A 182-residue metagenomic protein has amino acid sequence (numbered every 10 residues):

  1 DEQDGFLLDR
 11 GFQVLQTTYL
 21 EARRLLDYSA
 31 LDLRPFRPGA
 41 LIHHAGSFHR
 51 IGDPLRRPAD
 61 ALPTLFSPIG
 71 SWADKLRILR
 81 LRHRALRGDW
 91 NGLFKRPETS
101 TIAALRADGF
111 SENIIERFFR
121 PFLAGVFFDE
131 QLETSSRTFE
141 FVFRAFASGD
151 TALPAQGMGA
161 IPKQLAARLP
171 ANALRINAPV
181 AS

Functional and structural regions predicted by a protein language model:
D1-Q16: Conserved N-terminal glycine-rich FAD pyrophosphate-binding loop of Rossmann-like flavoproteins
G11, F36, I115, I176-N177: Residue-level detector of family-conserved "landmark" positions at structurally sensitive sites
V14-A30, P162-A173: N-terminal Rossmann-like dinucleotide/flavin-binding domain of flavoprotein oxidoreductases that bind FAD/FMN
Y19-R23, D27, D32-L132, A147-S148: Mobile amphipathic helical/loop "lid" adjacent to a hydrophobic cofactor/ligand pocket
F139-S182: Helical element adjacent to the flavin cofactor pocket in flavoenzyme catalytic cores
